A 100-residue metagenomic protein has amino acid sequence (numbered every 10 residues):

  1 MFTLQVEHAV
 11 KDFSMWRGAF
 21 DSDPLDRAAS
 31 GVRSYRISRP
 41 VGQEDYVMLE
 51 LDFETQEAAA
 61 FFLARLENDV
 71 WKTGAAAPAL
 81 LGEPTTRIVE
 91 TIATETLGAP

Functional and structural regions predicted by a protein language model:
F2-A9, R36-L66, V89, P100: Short, well-ordered beta-strand segments in beta-rich or mixed alpha/beta enzyme and ligand-binding folds
A9-A19: Short, surface-exposed ligand-recognition loops at beta-strand->loop->(often short) alpha-helix junctions that present
G18-R36, D52-R87: An amphipathic, aromatic/His-enriched active-site/gating alpha helix that lines ligand/cofactor pockets
T94-A99: A cross-kingdom feature marking charged/low-complexity
